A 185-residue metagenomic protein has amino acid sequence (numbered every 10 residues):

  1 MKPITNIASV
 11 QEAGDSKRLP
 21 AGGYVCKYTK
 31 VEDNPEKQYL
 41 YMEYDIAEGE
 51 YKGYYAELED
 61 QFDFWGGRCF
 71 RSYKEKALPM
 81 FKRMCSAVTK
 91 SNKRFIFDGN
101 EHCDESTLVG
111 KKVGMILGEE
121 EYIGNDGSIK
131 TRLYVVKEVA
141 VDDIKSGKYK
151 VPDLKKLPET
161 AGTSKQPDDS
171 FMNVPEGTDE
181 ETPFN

Functional and structural regions predicted by a protein language model:
M1-N185: Short beta-rich binding modules
